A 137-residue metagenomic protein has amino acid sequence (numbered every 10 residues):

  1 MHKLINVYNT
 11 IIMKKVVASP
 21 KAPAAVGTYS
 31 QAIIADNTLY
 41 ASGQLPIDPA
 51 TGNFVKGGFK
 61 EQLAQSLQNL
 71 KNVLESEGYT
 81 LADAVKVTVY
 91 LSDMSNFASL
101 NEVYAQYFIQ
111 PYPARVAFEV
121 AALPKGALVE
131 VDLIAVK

Functional and structural regions predicted by a protein language model:
M1-I12: Short, Lys/Arg-enriched N-terminal segments with co-localized hydrophobic residues within the first ~10-30 amino acids
M13-K137: Short, polar/acidic, helix-capping and beta-turn segments at strand->helix junctions that line the mouths
